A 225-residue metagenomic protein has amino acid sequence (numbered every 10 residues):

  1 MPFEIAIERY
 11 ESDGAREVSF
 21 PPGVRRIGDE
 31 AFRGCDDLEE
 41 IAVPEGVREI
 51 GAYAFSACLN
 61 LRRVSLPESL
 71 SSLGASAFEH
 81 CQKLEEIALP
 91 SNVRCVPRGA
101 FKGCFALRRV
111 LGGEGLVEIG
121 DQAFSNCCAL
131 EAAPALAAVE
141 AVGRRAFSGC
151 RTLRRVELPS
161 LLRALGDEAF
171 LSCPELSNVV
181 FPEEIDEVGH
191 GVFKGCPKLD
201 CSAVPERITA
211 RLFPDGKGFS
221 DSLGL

Functional and structural regions predicted by a protein language model:
M1-E4, S12-R26, D36-E49, L59-S72 (+7 more regions): Structural signature of tandem-repeat unit edges
I7-R9, D29-A31, G51-A54, G74-A77 (+6 more regions): Consensus positions within tandem repeat domains that build extended binding/scaffold surfaces
